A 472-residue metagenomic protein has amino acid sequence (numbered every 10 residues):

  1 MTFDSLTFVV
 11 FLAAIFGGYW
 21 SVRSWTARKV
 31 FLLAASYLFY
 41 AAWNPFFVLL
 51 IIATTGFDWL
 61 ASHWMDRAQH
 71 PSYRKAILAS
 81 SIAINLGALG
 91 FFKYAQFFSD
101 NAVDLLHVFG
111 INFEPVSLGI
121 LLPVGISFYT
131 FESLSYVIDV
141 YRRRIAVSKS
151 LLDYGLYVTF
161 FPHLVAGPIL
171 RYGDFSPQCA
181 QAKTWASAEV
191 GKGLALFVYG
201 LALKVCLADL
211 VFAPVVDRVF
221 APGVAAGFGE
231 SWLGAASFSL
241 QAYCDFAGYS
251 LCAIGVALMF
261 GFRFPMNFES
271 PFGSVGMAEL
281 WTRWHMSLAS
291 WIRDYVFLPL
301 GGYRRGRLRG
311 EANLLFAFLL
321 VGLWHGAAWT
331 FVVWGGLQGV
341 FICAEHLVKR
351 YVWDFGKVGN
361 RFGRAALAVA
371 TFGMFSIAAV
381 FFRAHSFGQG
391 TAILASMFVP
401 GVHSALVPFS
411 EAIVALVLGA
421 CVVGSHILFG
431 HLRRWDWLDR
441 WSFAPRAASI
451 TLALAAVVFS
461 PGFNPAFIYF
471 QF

Functional and structural regions predicted by a protein language model:
M1-A420, F429-Q471: Membrane-embedded transmembrane alpha-helical bundles that form the catalytic cores of multi-pass lipid-modifying
